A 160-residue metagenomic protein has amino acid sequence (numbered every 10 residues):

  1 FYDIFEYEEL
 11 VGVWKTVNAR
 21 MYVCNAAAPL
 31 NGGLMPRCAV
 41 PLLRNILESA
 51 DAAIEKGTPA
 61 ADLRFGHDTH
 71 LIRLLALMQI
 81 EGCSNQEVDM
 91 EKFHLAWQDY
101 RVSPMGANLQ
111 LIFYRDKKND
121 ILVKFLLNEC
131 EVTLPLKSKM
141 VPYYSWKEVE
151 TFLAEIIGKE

Functional and structural regions predicted by a protein language model:
F1-E160: Non-catalytic terminal regions with compositionally biased, polar/charged low complexity
